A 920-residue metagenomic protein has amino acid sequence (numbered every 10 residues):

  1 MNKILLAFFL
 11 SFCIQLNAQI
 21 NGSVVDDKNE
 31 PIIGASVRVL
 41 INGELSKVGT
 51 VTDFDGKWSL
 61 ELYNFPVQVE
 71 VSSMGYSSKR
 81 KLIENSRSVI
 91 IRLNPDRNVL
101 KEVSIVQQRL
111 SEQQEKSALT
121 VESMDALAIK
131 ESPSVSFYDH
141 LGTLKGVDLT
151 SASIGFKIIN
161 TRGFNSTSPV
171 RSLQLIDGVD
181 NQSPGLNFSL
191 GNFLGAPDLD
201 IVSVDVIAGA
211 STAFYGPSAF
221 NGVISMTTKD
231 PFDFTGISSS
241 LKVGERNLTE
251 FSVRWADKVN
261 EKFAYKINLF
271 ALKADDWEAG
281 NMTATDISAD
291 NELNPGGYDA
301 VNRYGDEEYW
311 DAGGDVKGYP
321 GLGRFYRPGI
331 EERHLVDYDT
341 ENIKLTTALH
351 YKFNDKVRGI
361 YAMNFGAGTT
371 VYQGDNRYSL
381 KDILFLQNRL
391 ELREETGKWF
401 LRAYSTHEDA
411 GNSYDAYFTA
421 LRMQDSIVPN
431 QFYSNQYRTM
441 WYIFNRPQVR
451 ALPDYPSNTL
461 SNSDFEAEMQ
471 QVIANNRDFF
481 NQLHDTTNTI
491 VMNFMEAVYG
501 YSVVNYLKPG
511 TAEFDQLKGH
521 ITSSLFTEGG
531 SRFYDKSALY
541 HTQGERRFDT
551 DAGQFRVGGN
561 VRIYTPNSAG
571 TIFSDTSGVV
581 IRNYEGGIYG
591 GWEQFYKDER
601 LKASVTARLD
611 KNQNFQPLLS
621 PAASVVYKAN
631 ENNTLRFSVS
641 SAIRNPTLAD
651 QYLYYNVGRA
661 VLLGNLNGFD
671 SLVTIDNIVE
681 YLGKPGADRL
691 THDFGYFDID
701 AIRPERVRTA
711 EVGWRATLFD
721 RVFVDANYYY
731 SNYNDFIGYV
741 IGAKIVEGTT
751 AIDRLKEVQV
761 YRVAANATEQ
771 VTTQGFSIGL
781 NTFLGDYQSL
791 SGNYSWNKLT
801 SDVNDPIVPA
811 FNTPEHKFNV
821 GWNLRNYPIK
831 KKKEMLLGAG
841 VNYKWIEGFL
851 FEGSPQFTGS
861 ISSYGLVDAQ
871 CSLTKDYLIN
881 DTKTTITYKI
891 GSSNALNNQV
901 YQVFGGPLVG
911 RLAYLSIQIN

Functional and structural regions predicted by a protein language model:
V25, E30, A35-N42, Q68 (+2 more regions): Short, acidic, small-residue-rich periplasmic hinge/interaction motif at the N-terminus of Gram-negative outer-membrane
G43-K57: Short, acidic Ser/Thr/Gly-rich low-complexity loop/linker segments typical of extracellular and cell-surface proteins
W58-E61, D180-A208: Short acidic/polar hinge/loop motifs at secondary-structure boundaries that mediate gating or recognition
V121, Y138-D180, S203: Extracytoplasmic beta-strand/coil segments of soluble accessory domains associated with Gram-negative outer-membrane
A210-T212, V223, T227-K258, L269-A271 (+1 more regions): Short strand-turn segments of transmembrane beta-barrel domains in outer membranes, especially the first one or two
A256, T340, L384-R393, Y414-A416 (+1 more regions): Conserved C-terminal beta-signal and adjacent last beta-strands/turns of outer-membrane beta-barrel proteins
F595-K597, D725-L850: Gram-negative outer-membrane beta-barrel transporters
G668-V760: Membrane-embedded beta-barrel scaffold of Gram-negative outer-membrane proteins
